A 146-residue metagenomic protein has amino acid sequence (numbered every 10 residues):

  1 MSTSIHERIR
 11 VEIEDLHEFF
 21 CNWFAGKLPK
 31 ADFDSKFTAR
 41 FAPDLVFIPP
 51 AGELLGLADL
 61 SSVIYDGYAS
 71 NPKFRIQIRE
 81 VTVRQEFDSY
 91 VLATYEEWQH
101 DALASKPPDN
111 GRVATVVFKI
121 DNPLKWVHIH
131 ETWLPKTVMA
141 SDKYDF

Functional and structural regions predicted by a protein language model:
M1-A39, P43, Y144-F146: Short, low-complexity N-terminal intrinsically disordered segments enriched in polar/charged residues
A31-S89: A solvent-exposed, acidic/Ser-Thr-rich amphipathic alpha-helical stretch
P43-D44, T94-D101: Generic short beta-strand segments
F47-I48, A93, H128: Short hydrophobic/aromatic-rich beta-strand segments that constitute the beta-sheet cores of beta-sandwich/beta-barrel
I64, I78-R84, E96-Q99, R112-I120 (+1 more regions): Hydrophobic/aromatic beta-strand elements that line small-molecule binding cavities or substrate pockets in beta-rich
S70-K73, Q99-N110: Short, cysteine-centered beta-strand-loop-beta hairpins and adjacent loop/turn segments enriched in charged/polar
D109-F146: Short beta-strand edge/turn micro-motifs at domain boundaries
